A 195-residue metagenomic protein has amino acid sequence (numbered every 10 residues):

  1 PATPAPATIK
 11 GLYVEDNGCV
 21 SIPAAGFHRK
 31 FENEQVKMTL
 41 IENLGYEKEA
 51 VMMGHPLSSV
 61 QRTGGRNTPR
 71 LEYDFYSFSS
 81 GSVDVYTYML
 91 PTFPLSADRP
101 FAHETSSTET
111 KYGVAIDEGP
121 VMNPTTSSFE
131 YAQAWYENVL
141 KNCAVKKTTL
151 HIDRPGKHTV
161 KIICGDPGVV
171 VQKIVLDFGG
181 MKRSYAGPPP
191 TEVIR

Functional and structural regions predicted by a protein language model:
P1-R195: Extracytoplasmic
